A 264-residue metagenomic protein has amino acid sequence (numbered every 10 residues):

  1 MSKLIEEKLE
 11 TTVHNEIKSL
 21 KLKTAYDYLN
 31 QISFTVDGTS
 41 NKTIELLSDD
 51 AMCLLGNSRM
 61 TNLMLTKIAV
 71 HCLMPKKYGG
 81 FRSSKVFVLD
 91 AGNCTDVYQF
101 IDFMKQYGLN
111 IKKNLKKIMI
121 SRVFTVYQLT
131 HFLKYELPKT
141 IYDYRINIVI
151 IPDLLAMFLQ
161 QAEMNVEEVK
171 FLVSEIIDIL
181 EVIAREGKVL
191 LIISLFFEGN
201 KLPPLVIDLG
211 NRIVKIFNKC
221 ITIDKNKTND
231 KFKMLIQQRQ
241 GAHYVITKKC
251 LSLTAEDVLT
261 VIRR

Functional and structural regions predicted by a protein language model:
S2-K105: The Walker A/P-loop phosphate-binding site
E45-L46, K77-F81, N110-K113, T140-D143 (+1 more regions): Conserved catalytic network of the ASCE P-loop NTPase/AAA+ motor domain
S48-D50, S83, L115, G187 (+1 more regions): Short, well-ordered alpha-helix to beta-strand connector turns
M52-L54, F87-L89, M119-S121, I192 (+1 more regions): Hydrophobic/aromatic beta-strand patches that form the interior of the parallel beta-sheet core in alpha/beta enzyme
T66-V70, T130-K134, V173-D178: Short, hydrophobic/amphipathic alpha-helical packing segments that form internal helix faces or helix-helix interfaces
S84-A162: Conserved inter-motif catalytic segment of the P-loop NTP-binding fold
P138-K215: P-loop NTPase motor core
E181-R264: Phosphate-binding/switch region of NTP-binding enzymes
